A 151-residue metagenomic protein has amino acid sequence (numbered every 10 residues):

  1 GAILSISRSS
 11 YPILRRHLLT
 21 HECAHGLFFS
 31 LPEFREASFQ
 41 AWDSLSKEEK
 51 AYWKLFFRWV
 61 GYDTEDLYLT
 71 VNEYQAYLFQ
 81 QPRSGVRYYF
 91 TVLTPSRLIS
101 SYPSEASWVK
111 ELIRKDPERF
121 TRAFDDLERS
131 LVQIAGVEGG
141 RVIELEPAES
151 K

Functional and structural regions predicted by a protein language model:
G1-I3, C23, E73: Extracellular structured ligand-interaction cores
G1-S7, L78, T121: Ordered hydrophobic segments in well-structured contexts
A2-T20: Short pre-active-site segment immediately N-terminal to the catalytic Zn-binding motif
I3-S5, L27-F29, S38: A structural signal for short, well-ordered beta-strand segments and their strand-loop junctions that often border
S7-S10, A24, P32, R83: Short, flexible loop/turn elements at secondary-structure junctions
R16, P32-L45, F90-T91: Short acidic alpha-helical/loop segments enriched in Asp/Glu that coordinate divalent cations
H17-S30: Active-site recognition of the HExxH zinc-binding catalytic motif
D43-S150: Metalloprotease/metallohydrolase-associated module, dominated by Zn2+-dependent proteases
